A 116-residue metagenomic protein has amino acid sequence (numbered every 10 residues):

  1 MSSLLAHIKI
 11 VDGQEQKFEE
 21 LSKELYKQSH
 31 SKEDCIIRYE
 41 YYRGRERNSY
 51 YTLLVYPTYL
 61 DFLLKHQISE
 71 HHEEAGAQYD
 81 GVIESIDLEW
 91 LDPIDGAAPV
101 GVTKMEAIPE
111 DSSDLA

Functional and structural regions predicted by a protein language model:
S2-K9, R38-E70, E89, K104-E106: Short, well-ordered beta-strand segments in beta-rich or mixed alpha/beta enzyme and ligand-binding folds
K9-E20: Short, surface-exposed ligand-recognition loops at beta-strand->loop->(often short) alpha-helix junctions that present
Q14-Q16, L60-F62, G96: Residue-level signal for secondary-structure boundary sites
E20-L21, E40: Short, 15-30-residue, compositionally biased linear elements with alpha-helical propensity or flexible coil
E24, Q28-I37, V55-L91: An amphipathic, aromatic/His-enriched active-site/gating alpha helix that lines ligand/cofactor pockets
E40-N48, E74-A116: Glycine-rich beta-strand-turn "strand-cap" elements at beta-sheet edges
